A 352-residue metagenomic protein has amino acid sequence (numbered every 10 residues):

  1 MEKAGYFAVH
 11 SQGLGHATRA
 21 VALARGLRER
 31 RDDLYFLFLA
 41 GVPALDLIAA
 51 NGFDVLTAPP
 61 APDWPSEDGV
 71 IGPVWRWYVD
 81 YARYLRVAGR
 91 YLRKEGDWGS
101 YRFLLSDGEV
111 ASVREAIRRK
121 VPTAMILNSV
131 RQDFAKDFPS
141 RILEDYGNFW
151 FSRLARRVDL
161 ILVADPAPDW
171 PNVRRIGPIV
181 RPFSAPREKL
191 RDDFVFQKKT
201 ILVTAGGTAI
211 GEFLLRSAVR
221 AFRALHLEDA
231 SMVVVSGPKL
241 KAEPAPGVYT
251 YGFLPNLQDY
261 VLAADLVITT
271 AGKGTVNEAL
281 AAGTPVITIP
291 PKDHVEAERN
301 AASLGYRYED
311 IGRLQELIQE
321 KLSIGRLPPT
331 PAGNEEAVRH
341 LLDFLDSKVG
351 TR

Functional and structural regions predicted by a protein language model:
A4-G5, S11, L34-L85, I311: Conserved nucleotide-sugar phosphate-binding/catalytic loop shared by glycosyltransferases and other
A8-V21, A209-F213: A short, glycine/small-residue-rich beta-strand->loop->alpha-helix junction that serves as a flexible
A24-G26, R187-L266: Donor-nucleotide binding loops and adjacent catalytic segments primarily of GT-B fold Leloir glycosyltransferases
I71-S106, V110-A111: Conserved nucleotide-sugar donor-binding subdomain of glycosyltransferases
L104-D107, M125, N256-R299: A donor-sugar binding/catalytic signature common to diverse glycosyltransferases and related nucleotide-sugar
I117-F134: Active-site proximal beta-strand in glycosyltransferases
R141-A209, G237-K239: A nucleotide-sugar donor-handling region in carbohydrate enzymes
E320-R352: C-terminal amphipathic helix plus adjacent low-complexity, charged tail appended to glycosyltransferase catalytic
